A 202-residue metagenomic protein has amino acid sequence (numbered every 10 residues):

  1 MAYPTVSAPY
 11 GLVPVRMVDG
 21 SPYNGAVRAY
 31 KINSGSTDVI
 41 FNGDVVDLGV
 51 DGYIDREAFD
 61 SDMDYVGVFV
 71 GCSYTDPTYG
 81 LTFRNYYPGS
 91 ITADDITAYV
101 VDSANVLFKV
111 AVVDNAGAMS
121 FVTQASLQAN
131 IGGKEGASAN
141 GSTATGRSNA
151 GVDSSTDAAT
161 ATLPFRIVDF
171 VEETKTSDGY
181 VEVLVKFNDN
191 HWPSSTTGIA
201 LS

Functional and structural regions predicted by a protein language model:
M1-S202: Surface-exposed, low-hydrophobicity beta-strand/loop segments enriched in small/polar/acidic residues
